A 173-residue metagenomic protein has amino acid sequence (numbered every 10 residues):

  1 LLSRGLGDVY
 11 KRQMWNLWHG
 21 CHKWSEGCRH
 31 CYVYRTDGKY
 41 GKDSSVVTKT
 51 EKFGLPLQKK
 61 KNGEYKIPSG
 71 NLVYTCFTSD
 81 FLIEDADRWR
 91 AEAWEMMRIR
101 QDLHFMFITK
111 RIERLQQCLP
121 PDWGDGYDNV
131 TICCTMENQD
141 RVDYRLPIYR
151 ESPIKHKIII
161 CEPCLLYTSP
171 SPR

Functional and structural regions predicted by a protein language model:
L1-Y10, Y167-R173: Single conserved hydrophobic/aromatic residue that forms the stacking wall/gate of nucleotide- or nucleobase-binding
L6, S25, S69-G70: A structure-centric signal for secondary-structure junctions around beta-strands
R12-V47: Canonical Radical SAM [4Fe-4S] cluster-binding loop centered on the CxxxCxxC motif and its immediate flanking residues
F53-S169: Conserved AdoMet/S-adenosylmethionine-binding subsite of the radical SAM
